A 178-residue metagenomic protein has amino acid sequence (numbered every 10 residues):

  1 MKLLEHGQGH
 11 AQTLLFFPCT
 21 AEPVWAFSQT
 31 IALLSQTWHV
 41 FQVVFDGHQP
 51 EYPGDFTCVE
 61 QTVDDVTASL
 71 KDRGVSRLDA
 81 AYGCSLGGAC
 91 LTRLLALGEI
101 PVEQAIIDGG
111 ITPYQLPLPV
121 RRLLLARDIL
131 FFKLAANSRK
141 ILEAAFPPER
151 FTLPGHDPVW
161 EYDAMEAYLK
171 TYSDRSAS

Functional and structural regions predicted by a protein language model:
L4-Y52: Conserved HGGG/HGGXW glycine-rich cap/lid loop of the alpha/beta-hydrolase fold
T13, H39, A80, V102-Q104: Structural signature of beta-strand start/N-cap positions in the alpha/beta core of ABC transporter nucleotide-binding
Q29, R93-L97: Active-site signature of alpha/beta-hydrolase-fold catalytic machinery across serine- and Asp/Cys-nucleophile hydrolases
L34, G98-E99: Active-site catalytic pocket residues across diverse enzymes, especially alpha/beta-hydrolases
F41-Y82: Active-site loop/oxyanion-hole signature of alpha/beta-hydrolase fold enzymes
G83-L91: Gly/Ala-rich beta-loop-alpha elbow adjacent to hydrolase catalytic centers
A96, V102-L134: Flexible "cap/lid" loop of the alpha/beta hydrolase fold
L116-L118, A135-S178: Conserved alpha/beta-hydrolase catalytic His-Asp/Glu region
